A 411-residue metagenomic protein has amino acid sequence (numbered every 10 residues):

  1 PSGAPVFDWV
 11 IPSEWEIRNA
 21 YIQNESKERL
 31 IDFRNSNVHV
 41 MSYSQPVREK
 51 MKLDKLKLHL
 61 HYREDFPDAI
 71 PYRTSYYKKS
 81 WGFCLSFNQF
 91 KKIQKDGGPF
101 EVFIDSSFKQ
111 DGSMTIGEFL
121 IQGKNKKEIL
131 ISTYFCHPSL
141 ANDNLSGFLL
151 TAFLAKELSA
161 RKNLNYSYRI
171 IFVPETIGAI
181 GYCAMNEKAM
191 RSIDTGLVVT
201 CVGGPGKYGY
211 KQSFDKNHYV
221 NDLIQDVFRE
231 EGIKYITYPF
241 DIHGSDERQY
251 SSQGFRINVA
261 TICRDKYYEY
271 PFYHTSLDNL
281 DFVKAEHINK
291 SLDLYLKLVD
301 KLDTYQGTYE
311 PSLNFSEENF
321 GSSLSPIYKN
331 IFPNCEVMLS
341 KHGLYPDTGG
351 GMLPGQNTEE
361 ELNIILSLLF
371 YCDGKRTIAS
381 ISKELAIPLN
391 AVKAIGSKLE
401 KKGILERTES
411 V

Functional and structural regions predicted by a protein language model:
P1-V411: N-terminal hydrophobic/helix-forming segments and targeting peptides
